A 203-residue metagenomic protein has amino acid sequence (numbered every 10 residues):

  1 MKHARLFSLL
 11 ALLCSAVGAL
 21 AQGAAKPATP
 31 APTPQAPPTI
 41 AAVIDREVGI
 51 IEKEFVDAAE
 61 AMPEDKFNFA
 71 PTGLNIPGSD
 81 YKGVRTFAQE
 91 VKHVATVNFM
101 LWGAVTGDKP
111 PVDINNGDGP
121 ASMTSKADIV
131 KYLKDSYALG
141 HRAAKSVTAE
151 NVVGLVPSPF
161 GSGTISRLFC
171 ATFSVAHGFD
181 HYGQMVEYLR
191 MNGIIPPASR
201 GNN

Functional and structural regions predicted by a protein language model:
M1-L10: Bacterial N-terminal signal peptides that target proteins for export
A19-G23: Boundary at the C-terminal end of the N-terminal hydrophobic targeting segment
A24-I40: N-terminal pre-domain segments of enzymes
D45, G49-V56, N68-G117, P157-N203: Short, contiguous alpha-helical
E47, P120-S158, S166-H181: Acidic/histidine-rich alpha-helical segments that form the ligand environment of transition-metal centers
I50, E54-D57, A61, L139-S146 (+1 more regions): Solvent-exposed, charged/polar functional surfaces in cytosolic regulatory/catalytic domains
E60-F69, A143-V153, R190-P197: Surface-exposed helix-capping loop/turn segments at secondary-structure junctions
